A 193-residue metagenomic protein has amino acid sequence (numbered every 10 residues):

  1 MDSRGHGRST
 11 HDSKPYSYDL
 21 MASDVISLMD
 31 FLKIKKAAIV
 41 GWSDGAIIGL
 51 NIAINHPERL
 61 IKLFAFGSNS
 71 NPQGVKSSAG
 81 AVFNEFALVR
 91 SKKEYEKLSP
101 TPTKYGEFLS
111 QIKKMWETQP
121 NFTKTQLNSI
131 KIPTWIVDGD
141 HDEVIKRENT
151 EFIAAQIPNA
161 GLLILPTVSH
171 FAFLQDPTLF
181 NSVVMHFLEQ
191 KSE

Functional and structural regions predicted by a protein language model:
S3-V40: Active-site loop/oxyanion-hole signature of alpha/beta-hydrolase fold enzymes
A38, I61-F64, N128: Residue in the alpha/beta-hydrolase core beta-strand immediately N-terminal to the catalytic nucleophile
I47-N55, L60-K93: Flexible "cap/lid" loop of the alpha/beta hydrolase fold
Q111-Q126: Active-site nucleophile elbow and catalytic-triad environment of alpha/beta-hydrolase enzymes
I130, I136-D138: Short beta-strand/loop motif that positions the catalytic acidic residue of the alpha/beta-hydrolase fold
I132, K146-A155: Short alpha-helix in the alpha/beta-hydrolase fold that links the catalytic acid
H141-I145: Acidic catalytic loop of the alpha/beta-hydrolase fold
P166-E193: Catalytic active-site module of serine/aspartate enzymes centered on a nucleophile-bearing elbow/loop
